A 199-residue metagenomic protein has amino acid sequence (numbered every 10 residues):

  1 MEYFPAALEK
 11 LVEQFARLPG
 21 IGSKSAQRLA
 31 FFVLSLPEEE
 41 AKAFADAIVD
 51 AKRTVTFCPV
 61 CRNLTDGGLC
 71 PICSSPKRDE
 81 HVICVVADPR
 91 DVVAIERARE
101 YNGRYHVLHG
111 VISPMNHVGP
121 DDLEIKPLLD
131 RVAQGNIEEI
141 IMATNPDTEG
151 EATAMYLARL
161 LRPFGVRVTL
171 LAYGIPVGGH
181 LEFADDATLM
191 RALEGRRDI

Functional and structural regions predicted by a protein language model:
E2-L8, R17, A30-V92: Cys/His-rich Zn2+-binding cysteine-cluster or related metal-binding knuckle/ribbon modules and their
Y3, L36, E40, N116-P120 (+2 more regions): Catalytic cores of large soluble enzymes that bind and process phosphate-bearing ligands
E9-E13, Q27-F31, K42, D46 (+6 more regions): Solvent-exposed alpha-helical segments within well-ordered globular domains of core cellular machineries
Q14, L18, L36, A51-T54 (+10 more regions): Conserved, well-folded catalytic cores of nucleic-acid-processing and energy-transducing macromolecular machines
A26, S75-T144: Extended interfacial segments that mediate partner engagement and assembly in macromolecular machines
F44, F57, L69, D91 (+5 more regions): Glycine-rich, flexible loop/turn motifs
N102, L129-I141, N145-I199: Long C-terminal interaction/binding lobes of large macromolecular proteins
